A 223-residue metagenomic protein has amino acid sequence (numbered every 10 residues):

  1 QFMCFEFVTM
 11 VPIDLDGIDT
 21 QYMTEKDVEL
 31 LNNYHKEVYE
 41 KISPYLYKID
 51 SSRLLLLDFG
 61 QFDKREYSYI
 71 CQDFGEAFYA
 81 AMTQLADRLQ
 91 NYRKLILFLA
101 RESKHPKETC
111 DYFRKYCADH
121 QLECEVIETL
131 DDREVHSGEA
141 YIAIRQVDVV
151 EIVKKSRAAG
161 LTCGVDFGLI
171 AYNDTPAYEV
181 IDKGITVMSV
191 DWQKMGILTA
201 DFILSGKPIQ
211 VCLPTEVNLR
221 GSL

Functional and structural regions predicted by a protein language model:
Q1-N33: Amphipathic helical "hinge" segments at domain boundaries
F2-I13, L95-L97, C110-D131, A140: Short beta-strand elements in bilobed, periplasmic/extracellular small-molecule ligand-binding domains
M3, V38-E76, N173-G184: Flexible loop/hinge segments that line or gate small-molecule binding clefts
V28-Y47, I152: Extended catalytic core of nucleotide-activated donor transferases of GT-like folds
H35, I144-Q146: Helix N-cap/beta->alpha junction signal
G60-I96, V149, M188-P208: Hydrophobic alpha-helical segments within soluble ligand-binding/sensing domains
Y79-H120, V211-L223: An alpha-beta-alpha
R88, V135-A140, V147-L223: Flexible loop/turn connectors
